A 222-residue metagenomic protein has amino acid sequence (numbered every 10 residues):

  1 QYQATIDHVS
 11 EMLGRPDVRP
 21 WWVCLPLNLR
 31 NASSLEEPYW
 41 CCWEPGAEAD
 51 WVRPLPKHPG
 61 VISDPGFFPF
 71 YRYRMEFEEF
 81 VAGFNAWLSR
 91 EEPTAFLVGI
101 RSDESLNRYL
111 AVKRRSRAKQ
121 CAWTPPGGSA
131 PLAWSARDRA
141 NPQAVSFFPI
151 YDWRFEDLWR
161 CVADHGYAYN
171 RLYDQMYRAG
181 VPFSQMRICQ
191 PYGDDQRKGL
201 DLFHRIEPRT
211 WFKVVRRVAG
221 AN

Functional and structural regions predicted by a protein language model:
Q1-D152, D157: ATP-dependent adenylation/nucleotidyltransferase module used to activate substrates
E156-N222: ATP/NTP-dependent adenylation/nucleotidyl-transfer catalytic domains that generate, transfer, or process NMP-activated
